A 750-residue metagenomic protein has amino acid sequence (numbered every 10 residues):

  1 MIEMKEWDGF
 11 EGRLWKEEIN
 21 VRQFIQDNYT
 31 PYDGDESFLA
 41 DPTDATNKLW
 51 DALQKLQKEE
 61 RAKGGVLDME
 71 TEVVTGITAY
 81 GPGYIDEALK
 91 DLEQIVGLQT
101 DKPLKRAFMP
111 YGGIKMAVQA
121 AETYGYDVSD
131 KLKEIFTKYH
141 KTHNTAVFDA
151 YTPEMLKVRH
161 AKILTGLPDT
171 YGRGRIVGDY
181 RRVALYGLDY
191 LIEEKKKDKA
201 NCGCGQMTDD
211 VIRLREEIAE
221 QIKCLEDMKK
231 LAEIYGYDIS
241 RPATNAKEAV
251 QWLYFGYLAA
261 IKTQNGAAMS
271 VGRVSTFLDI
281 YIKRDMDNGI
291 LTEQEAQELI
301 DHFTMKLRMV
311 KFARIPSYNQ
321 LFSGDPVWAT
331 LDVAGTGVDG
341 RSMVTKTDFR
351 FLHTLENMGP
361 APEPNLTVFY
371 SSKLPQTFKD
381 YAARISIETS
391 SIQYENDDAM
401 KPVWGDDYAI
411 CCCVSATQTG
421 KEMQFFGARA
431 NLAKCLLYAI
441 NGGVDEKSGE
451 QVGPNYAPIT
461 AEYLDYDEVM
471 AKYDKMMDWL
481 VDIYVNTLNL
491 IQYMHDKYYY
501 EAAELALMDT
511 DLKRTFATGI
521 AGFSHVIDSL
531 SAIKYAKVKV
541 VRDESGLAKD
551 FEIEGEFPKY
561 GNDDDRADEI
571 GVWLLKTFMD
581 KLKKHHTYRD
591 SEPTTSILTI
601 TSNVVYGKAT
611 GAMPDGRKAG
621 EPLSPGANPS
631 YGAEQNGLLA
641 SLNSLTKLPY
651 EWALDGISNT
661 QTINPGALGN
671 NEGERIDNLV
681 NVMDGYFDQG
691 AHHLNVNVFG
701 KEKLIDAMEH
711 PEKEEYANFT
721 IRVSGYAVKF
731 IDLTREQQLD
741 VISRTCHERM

Functional and structural regions predicted by a protein language model:
I2-M750: Conserved catalytic cores of very large enzyme subunits
